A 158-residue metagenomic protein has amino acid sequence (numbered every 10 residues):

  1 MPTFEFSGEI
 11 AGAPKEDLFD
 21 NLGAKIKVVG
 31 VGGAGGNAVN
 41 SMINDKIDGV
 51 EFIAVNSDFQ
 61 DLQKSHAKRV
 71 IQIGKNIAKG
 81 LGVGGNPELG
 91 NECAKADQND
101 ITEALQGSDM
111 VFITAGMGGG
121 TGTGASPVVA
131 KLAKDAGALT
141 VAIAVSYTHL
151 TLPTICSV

Functional and structural regions predicted by a protein language model:
M1-M117, T121-L150: A cross-family phosphate/adenosyl-ligand binding-site feature
H149-V158: Single conserved hydrophobic/aromatic residue that forms the stacking wall/gate of nucleotide- or nucleobase-binding
